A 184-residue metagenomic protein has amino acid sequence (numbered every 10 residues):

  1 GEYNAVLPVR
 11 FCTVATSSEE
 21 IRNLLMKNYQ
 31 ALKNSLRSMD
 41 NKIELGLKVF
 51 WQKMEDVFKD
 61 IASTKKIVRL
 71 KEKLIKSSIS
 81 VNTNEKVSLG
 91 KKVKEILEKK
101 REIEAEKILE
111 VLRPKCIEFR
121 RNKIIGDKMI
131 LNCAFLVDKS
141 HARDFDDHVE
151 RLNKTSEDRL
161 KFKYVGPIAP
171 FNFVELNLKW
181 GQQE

Functional and structural regions predicted by a protein language model:
G1-K128, S140-E184: Long, contiguous binding/interaction regions
A134-L136: Short hydrophobic/aromatic beta-strand micro-patches that form the beta-sheet surface supporting nucleotide- or nucleic
